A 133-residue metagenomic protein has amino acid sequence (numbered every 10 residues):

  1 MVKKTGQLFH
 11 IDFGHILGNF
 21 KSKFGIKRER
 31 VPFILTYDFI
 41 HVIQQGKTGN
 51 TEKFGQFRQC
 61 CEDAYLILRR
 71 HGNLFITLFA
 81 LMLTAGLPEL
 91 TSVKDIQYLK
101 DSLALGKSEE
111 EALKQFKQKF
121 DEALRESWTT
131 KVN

Functional and structural regions predicted by a protein language model:
V2-N133: ATP-dependent kinase catalytic cores of phosphoinositide-metabolizing enzymes and PI3K-like protein kinases
